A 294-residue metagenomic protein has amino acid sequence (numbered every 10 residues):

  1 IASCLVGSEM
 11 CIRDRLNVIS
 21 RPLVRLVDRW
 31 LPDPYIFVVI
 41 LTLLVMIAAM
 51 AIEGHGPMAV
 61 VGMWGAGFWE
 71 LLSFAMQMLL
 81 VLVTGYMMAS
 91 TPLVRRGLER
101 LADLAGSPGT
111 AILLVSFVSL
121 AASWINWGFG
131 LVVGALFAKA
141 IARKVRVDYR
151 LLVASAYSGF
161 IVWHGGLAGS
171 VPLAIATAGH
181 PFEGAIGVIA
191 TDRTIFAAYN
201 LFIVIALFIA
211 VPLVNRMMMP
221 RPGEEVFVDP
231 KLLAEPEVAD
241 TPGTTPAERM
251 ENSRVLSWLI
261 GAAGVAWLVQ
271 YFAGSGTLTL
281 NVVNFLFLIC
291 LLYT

Functional and structural regions predicted by a protein language model:
I1-I12, Y293: Single conserved hydrophobic/aromatic residue that forms the stacking wall/gate of nucleotide- or nucleobase-binding
S8, R13-L26, M217-N252: Intrinsically disordered, low-complexity non-transmembrane regions of multi-pass membrane transporters
S20, I40, H55-K144: Membrane-embedded alpha-helical segments and adjacent helix-loop junctions characteristic of multi-pass solute
V24-V38, K144-Y157: Alpha-helical transmembrane segments and their helix-start/interface "positive-inside/aromatic belt" motifs in integral
V27, H55-G56, F272-T277: Short, hydrophobic transmembrane alpha-helix segments
I40-A48, L114, V118, F202 (+4 more regions): Lipid-exposed faces of alpha-helical membrane segments in multi-pass integral membrane proteins
F137-V226: Membrane-core helix-loop-helix motifs of multi-pass transport proteins
E248-L292: Transmembrane helical segments that form the transport core of multi-pass membrane transport proteins
